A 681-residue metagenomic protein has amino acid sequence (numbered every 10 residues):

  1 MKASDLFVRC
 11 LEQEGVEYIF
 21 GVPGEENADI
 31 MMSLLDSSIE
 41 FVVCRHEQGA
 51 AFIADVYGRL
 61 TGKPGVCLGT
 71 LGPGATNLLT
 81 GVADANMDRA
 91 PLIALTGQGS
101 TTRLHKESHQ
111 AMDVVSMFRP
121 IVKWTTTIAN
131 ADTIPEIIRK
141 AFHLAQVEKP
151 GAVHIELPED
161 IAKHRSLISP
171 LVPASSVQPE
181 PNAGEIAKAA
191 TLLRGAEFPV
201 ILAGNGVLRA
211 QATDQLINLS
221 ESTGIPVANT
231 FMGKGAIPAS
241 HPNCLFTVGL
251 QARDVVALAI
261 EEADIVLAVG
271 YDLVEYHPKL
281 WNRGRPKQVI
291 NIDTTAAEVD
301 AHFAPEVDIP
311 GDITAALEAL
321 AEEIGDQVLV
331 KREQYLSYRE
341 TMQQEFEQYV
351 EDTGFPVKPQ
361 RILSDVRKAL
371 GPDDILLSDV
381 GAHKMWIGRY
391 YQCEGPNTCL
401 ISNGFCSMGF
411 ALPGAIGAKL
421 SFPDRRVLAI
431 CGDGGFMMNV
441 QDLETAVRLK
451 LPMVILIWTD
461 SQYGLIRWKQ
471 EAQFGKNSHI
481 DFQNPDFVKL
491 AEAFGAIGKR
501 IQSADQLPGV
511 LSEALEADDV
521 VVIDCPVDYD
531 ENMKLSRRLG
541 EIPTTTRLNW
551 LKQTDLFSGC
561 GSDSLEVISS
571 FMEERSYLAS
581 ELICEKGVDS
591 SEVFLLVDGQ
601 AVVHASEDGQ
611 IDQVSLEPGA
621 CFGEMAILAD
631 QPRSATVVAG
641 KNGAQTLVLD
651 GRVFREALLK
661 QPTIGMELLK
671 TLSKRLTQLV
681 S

Functional and structural regions predicted by a protein language model:
M1-V330, D365, A369-I375, M453-I455 (+1 more regions): N-terminal alpha/beta PP-like core and its mobile active-site loop of ThDP/TPP-dependent enzymes
F7, I30-M31, L35, E340-P413 (+2 more regions): Active-site diphosphate/adenylate-binding microenvironment
L35-F41, L60-V66, Y390-G404, A472-F474 (+1 more regions): Glycine/charged-rich beta-loop-alpha catalytic/anionic-binding loops adjacent to active sites
H46, K106-E107, S176-A190, V248-A252 (+5 more regions): A general structural motif
L95, R103-Q110, V299-H302, D308-P310 (+2 more regions): Thiamine diphosphate
D132, R285-V380, K384, L490 (+2 more regions): Phosphate/pyrophosphate-binding active-site segments
L548, K552-D612, L616: Regulatory nucleotide-sensing modules
S564, I611-K670, T677: Cyclic-nucleotide recognition modules
